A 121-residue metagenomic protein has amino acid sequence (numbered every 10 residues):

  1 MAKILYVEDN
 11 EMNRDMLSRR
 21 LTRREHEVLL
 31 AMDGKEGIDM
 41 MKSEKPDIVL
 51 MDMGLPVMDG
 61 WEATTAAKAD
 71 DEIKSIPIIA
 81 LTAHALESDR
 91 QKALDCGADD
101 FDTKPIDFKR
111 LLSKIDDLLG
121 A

Functional and structural regions predicted by a protein language model:
N10-L29: Two-component/phosphorelay signaling modules centered on CheY-like receiver
S18, I106-I115: C-terminal output helix
E44-L50, L55: Active-site beta3 strand of CheY-like receiver
P56, T65, K74, L86 (+1 more regions): The feature encodes the CheY-like receiver
